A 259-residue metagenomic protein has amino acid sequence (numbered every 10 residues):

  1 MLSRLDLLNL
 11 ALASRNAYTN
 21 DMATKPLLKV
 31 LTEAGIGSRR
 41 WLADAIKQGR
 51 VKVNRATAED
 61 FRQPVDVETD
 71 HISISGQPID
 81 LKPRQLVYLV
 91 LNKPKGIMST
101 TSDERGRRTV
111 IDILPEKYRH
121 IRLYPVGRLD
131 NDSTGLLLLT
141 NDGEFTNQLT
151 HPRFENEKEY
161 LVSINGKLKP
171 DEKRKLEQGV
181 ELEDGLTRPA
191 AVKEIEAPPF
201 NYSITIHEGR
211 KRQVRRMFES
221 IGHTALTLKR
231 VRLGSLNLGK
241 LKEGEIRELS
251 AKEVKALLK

Functional and structural regions predicted by a protein language model:
D21-K259: Basic, flexible Lys/Arg- and Gly-enriched helix-loop patches that mediate nucleic-acid binding at interfaces with rRNA
